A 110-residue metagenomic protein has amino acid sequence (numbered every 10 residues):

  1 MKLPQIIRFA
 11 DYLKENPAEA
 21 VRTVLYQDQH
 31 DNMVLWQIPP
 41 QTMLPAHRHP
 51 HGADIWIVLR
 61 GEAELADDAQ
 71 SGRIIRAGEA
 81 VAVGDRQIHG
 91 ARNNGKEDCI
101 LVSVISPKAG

Functional and structural regions predicted by a protein language model:
M1-N32, P45-A46, A82: A short, N-terminal "cap"/entry segment at the start of jelly-roll beta-barrel domains of the cupin/DSBH fold
T23-Q27, L35-W36, L44-H49, D67 (+2 more regions): Short histidine-centered beta-strand/loop micro-motifs that create catalytic or ligand/metal-coordination sites
W36, W56, V81: Conserved GNAT-family N-acetyltransferase fold
H51-E64, D68: Glycine- and acidic-residue-biased ligand/ion/polar-headgroup-sensing regions
A69-D85: Short acidic-glycine-tyrosine-enriched beta hairpin
A82, K96-G110: A short hydrophobic beta-strand segment most commonly corresponding to one strand of the jelly-roll/cupin
